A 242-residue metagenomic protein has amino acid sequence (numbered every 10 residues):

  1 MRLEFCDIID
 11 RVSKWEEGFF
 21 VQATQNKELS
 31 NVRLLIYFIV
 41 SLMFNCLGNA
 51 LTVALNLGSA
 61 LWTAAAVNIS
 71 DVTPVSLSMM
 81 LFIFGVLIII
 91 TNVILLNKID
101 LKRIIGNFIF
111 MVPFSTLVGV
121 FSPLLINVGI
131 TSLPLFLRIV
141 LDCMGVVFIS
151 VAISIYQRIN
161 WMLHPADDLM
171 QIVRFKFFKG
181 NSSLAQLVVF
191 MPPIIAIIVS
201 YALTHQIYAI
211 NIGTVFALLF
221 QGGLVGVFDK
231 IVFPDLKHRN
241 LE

Functional and structural regions predicted by a protein language model:
L3-E242: Core subunits and conserved enzymes of cellular information-processing and envelope-translocation systems across
